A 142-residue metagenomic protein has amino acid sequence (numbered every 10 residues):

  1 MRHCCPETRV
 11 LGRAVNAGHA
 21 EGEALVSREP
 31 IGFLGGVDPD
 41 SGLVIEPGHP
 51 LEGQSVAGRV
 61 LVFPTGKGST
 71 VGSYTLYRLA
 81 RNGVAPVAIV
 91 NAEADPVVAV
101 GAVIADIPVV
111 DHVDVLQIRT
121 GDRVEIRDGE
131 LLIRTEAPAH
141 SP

Functional and structural regions predicted by a protein language model:
M1-H3, P142: N-terminal amphipathic/basic-hydrophobic helices that include classical n-h-c signal peptides and signal-anchor
H3-A20, L25-L132: Feature captures the catalytic cores and cofactor-binding loops of soluble hydro-lyases/lyases that act on carboxylate
L131-P142: Phosphate/diphosphate-binding glycine-rich loops and adjacent basic-rich segments that engage nucleotide
